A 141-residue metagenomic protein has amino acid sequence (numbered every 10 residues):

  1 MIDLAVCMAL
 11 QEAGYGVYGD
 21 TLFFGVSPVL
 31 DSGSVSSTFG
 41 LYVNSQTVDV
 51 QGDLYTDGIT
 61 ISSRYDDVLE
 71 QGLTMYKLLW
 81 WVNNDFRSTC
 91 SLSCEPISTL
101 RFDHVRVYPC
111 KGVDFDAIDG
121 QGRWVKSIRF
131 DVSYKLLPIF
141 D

Functional and structural regions predicted by a protein language model:
M1-A9, Q46-L54, I97-D141: Short, charged interaction patches at domain edges and termini
M1-Q51, D85-R101: Small/polar-rich, solvent-exposed N-terminal microdomains that initiate assembly or binding
V35, D53-Y55, G72: Alpha-helix initiation and capping sites
T56-T60: Short, solvent-exposed beta-strand edge segments and adjacent coil->beta transition regions
I61-D67, V132-Y134: Short beta-strand-to-loop capping motifs
Y65-C94: Extracellular/virion structural assembly segments
